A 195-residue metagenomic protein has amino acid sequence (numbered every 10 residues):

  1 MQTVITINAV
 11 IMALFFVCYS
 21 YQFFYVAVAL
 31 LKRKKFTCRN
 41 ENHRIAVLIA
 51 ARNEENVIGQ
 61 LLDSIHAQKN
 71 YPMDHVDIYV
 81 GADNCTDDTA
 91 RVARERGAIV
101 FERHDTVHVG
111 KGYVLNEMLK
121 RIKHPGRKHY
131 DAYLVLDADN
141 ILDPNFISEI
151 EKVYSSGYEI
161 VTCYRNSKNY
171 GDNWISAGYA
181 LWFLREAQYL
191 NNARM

Functional and structural regions predicted by a protein language model:
M1-E41, A93: N-terminal membrane-anchoring/stem segments of glycan-assembly enzymes
H43-A46, D77: Cell-envelope/extracellular polymer assembly enzymes that use nucleotide-activated donors
A50, D74-N84, F101-H104: Short beta-strand/loop segment that forms part of the nucleotide-sugar
G59, D88, L136-V153: Acidic donor-binding/catalytic loop of UDP-sugar-dependent glycosyltransferases, especially processive GT2
D63-H75: Short, acidic, metal-binding catalytic loop of nucleotide-sugar glycosyltransferases
G81-A90, D105-V107, I141: A conserved acidic beta->alpha catalytic loop
E102-H104, V109-G126, E149-M195: Long helical/loop segments within the catalytic core of UDP-sugar-dependent glycosyltransferases, especially the large
Y133: Short aromatic/hydrophobic "clamp" motif used to bind/position activated sugar donors
